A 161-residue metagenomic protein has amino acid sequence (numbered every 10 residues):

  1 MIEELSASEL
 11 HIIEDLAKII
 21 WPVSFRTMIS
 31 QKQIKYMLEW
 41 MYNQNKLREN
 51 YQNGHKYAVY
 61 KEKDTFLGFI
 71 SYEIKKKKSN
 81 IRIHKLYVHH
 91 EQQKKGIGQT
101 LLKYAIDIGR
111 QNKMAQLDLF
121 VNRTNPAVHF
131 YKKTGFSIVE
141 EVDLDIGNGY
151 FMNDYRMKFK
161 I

Functional and structural regions predicted by a protein language model:
E4-E91, L102-Y104, I108, N112 (+2 more regions): Acetyl-CoA-dependent GNAT
F69, Q92, M114, F130-Y131 (+1 more regions): Conserved hydrophobic/aromatic "anchor" residues that stabilize well-ordered secondary structure elements
H89-K95, R123: Active-site acidic-Proline motif in GNAT/NAT acetyltransferases
Q99: Residues forming the Rossmann-fold NAD(P)(H) cofactor-binding site
D118-N122, K132, S137-Y155: Conserved catalytic-core motifs of GNAT/GCN5-like acyltransferases
